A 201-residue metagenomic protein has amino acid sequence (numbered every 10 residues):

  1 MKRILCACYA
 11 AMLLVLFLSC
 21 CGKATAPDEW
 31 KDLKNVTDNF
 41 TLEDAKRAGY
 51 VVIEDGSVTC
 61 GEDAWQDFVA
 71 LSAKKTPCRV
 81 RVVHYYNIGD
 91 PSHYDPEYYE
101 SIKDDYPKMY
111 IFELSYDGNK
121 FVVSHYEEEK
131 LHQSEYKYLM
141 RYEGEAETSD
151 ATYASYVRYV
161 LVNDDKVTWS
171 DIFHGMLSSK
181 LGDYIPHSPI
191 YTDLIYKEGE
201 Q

Functional and structural regions predicted by a protein language model:
M1-L5: Positively charged n-region of N-terminal signal peptides that target proteins for export
C6-A10: Internal alpha-helical transmembrane segments of multi-pass membrane proteins, especially GPCRs
L13-L14: Residue-level signal for mature regions of secreted extracellular proteins and peptides
F17-C20: C-terminal motif of bacterial Sec signal peptides marking the signal peptidase cleavage site
G22-I111: N-terminal export/targeting and maturation segments
N87-Q201: Extracytoplasmic electrostatic interaction patches
